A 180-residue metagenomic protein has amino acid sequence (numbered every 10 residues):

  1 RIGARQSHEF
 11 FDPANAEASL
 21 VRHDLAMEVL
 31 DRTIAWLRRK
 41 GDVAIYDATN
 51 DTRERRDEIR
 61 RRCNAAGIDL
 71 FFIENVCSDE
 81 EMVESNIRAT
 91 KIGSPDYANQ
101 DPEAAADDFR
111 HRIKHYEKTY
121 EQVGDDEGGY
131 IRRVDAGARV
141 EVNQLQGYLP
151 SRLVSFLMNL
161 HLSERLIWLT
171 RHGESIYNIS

Functional and structural regions predicted by a protein language model:
I2-E17, V21, M82-S85, A89-D107 (+2 more regions): An N-terminal RHG(E/S)-centered segment typical of histidine phosphatases
G3-C63: Conserved nucleotide-sensing/catalytic segment adjacent to the nucleotide-binding pocket in NTP-handling enzymes
G41, A66-F71, G128-G129: Short glycine-/polar-rich loops that comprise or flank the Walker A/P-loop and associated switch/sensor motifs
G41-Y46, L70, L166-I167: Generic beta-sheet signal
I45-D47, F72-E74, R132-D135: Extended hydrophobic secondary-structure segments that form protein cores and membrane-embedded regions
T49-N99, T119, F156: ATP-dependent NMP and nucleoside kinases share a basic, alpha-helical "lid"
